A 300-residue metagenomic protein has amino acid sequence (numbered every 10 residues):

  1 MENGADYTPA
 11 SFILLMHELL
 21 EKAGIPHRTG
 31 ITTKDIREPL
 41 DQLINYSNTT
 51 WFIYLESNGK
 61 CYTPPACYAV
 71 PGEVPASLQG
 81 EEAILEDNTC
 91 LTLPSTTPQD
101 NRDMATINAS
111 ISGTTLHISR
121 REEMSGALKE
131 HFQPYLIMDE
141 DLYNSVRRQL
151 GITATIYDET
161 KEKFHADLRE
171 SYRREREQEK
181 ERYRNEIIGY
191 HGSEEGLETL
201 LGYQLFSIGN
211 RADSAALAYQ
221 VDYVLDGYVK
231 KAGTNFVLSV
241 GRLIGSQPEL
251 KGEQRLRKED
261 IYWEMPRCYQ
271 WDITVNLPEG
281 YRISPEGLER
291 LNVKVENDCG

Functional and structural regions predicted by a protein language model:
M1-G300: A sensor for short, sequence-defined functional sites
